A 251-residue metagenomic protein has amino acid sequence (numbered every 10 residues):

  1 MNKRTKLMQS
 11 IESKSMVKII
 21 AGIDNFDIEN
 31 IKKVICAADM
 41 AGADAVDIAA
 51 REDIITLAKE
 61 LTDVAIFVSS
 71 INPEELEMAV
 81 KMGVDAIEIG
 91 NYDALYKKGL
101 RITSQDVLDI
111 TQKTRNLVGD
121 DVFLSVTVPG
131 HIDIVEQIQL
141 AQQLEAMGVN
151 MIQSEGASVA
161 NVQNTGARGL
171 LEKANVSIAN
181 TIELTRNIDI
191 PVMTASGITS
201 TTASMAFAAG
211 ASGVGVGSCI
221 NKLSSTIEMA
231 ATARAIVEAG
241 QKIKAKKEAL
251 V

Functional and structural regions predicted by a protein language model:
N2-T194, T199-V251: Alpha/beta enzyme core
